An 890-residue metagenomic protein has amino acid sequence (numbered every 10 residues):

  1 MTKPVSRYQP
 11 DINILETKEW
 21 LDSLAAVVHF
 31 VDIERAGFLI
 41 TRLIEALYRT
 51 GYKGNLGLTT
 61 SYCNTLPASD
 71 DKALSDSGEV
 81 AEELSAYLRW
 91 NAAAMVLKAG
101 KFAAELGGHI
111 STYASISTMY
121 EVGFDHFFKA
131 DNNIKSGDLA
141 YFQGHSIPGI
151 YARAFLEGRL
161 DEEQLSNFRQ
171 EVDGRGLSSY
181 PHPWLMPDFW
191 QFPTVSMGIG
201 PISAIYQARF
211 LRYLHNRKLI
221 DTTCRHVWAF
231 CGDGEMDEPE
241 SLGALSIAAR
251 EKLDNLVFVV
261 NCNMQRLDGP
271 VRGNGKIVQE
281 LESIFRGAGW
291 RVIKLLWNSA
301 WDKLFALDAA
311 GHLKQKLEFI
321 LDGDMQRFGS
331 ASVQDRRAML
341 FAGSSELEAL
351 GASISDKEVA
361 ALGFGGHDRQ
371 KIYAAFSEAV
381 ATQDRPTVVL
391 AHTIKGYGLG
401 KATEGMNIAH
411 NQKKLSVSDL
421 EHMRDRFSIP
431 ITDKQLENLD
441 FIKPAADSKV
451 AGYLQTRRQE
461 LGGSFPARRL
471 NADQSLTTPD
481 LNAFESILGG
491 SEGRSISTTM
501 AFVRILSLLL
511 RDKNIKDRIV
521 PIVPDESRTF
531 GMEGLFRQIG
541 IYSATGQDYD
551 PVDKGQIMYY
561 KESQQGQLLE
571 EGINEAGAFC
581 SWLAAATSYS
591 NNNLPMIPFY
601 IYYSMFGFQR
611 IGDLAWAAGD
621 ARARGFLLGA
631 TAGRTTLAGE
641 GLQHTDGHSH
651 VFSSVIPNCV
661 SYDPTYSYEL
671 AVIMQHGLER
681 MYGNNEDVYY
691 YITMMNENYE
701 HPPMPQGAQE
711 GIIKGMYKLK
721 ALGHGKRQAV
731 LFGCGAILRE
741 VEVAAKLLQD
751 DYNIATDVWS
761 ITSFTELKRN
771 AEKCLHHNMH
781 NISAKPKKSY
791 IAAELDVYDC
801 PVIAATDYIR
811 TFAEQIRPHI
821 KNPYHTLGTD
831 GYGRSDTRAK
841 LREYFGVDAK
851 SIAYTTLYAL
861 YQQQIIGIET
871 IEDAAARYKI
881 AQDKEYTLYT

Functional and structural regions predicted by a protein language model:
T2, I14, S23, Q170-P193 (+9 more regions): Thiamine diphosphate
T2-E157, M423, I496-D512, K516 (+1 more regions): N-terminal amphipathic, basic-rich helices that act as targeting or association modules
S6, S23-A26, A73-A81, A99-G108 (+14 more regions): Glycine- and acidic
L66, D71-A92, Y113, F128-D131 (+11 more regions): Non-catalytic terminal/interface segments that mediate subunit docking, oligomerization, and allosteric communication
A73-F102, H109-E251, N274-G275, M532-L535 (+3 more regions): Cofactor-binding active-site loop characterized by glycine-rich and histidine/acidic residues
V227, G232-E235, C262, T393 (+3 more regions): Active-site metal-binding loops of divalent metal-dependent hydrolases
A229-F230, F258, I522, L628 (+2 more regions): Residue-level marker for buried hydrophobic side chains located in beta-strands that build the well-ordered beta-sheet
A229-G232, M236, D613-R634, G639: A structural-propensity feature for long, helix-poor, extended segments
